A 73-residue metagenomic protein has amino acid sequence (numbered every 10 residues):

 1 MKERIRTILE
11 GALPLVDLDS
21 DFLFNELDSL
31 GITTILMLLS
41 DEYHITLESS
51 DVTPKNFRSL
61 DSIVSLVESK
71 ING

Functional and structural regions predicted by a protein language model:
M1-L15, L66-G73: Thiotemplate assembly-line natural product biosynthesis machinery
E10-L27, H44-T53: Phosphopantetheine carrier-protein modules
L18-S20, E42-Y43, D61-E68: A general secondary-structure boundary signal
N25-D41: Phosphopantetheine-attachment site and its flanking helix in carrier
T33, M37-L38, K55, V67-E68: Short alpha-helix boundary/capping motifs
D51-S62: AMP-binding/adenylate-forming catalytic domain of the ANL superfamily
